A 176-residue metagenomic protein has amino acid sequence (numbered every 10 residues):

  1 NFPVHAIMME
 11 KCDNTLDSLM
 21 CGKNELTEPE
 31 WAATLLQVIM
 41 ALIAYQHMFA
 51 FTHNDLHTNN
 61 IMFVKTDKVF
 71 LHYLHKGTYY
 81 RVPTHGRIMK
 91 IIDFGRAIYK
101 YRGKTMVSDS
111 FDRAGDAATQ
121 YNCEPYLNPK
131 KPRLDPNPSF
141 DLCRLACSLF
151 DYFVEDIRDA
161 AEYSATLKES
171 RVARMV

Functional and structural regions predicted by a protein language model:
N1-P29, Y101-V107: Conserved structural core of kinase catalytic domains
F2-M9, G86-I91, P138-L145: Extended HEAT/HEAT-like alpha-solenoid repeat tracts in very large eukaryotic scaffold/adaptor proteins
P3, E25-A32, L36, M48 (+2 more regions): Short, solvent-exposed segments of well-ordered alpha helices
K11, T15, E30-A33, Q37-M40 (+4 more regions): Acidic, Ser/Thr-rich intrinsically disordered and amphipathic helical segments
L19, F49-T58, F63, K68 (+3 more regions): Short, flexible/disordered secondary-structure transition segments
N24-H53, T58, D67-K68: Conserved kinase catalytic-core helix
N54-P138: Catalytic activation segment of kinase domains across protein kinase-like and atypical kinase folds
Y121-V176: Helical subdomain adjoining the active site within ATP-dependent kinase catalytic cores
